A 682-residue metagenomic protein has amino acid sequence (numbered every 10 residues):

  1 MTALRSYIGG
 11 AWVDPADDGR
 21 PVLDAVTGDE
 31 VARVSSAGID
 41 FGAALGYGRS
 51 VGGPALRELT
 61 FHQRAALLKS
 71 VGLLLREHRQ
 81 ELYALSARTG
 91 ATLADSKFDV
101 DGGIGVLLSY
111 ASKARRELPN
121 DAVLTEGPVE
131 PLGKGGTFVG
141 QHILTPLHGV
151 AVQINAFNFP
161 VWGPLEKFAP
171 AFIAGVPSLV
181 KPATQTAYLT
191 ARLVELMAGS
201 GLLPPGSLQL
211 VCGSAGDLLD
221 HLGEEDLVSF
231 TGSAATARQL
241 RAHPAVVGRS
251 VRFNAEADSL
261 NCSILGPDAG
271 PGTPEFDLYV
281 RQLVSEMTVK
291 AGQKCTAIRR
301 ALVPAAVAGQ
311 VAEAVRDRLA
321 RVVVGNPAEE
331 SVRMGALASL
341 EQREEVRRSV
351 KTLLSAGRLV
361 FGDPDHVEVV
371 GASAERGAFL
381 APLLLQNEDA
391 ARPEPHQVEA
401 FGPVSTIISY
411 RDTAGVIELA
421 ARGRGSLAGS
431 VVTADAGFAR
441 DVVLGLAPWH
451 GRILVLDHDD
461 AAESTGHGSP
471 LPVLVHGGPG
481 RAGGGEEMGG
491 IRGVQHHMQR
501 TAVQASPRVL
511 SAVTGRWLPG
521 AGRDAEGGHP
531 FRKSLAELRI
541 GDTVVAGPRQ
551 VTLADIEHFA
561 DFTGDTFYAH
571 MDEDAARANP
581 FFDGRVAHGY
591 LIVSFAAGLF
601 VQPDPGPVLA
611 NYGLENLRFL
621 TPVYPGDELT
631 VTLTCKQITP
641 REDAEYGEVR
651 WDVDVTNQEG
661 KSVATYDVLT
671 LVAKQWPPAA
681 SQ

Functional and structural regions predicted by a protein language model:
M1-G136, R321, A338: N-terminal Rossmann-like NAD(P)+-binding subdomain of aldehyde/semialdehyde dehydrogenases
V26-R33, S200-P205, E224-L227, A306 (+3 more regions): Conserved C-terminal structural/oligomerization subdomain of aldehyde/semialdehyde dehydrogenase
E30-A37, G53-R57, P131, V152-Q153 (+7 more regions): Short, well-ordered beta-strand elements within core beta-sheets of diverse protein domains
L118-L278, Y410, G485: Rossmann-like NAD(P) dinucleotide-binding subdomain of oxidoreductase/dehydrogenase enzymes
G199-G201, L227, T236-A390, A414 (+4 more regions): ALDH superfamily catalytic-core signature
G527-A587, K674: Catalytic strand-loop segment that frames the active site of acyl-thioester-processing enzymes
P530-I540, F619, V623-D627, T632-Q682: HotDog/MaoC-like acyl-thioester-processing domains
A578-A587, L591-T632, K636-Q637: Hydrophobic beta-strand-centered segment that forms part of the acyl-chain substrate-binding groove
